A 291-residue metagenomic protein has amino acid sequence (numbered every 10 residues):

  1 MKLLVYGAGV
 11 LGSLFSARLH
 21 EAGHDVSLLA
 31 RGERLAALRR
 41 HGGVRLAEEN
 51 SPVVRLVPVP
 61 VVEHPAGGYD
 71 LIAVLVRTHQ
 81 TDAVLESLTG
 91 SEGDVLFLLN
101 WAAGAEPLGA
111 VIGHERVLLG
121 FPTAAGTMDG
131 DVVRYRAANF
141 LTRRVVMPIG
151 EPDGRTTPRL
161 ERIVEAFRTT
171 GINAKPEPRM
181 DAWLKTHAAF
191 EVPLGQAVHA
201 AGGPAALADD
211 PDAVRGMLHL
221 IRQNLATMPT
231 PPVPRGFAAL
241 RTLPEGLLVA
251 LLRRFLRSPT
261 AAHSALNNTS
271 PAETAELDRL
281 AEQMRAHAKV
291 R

Functional and structural regions predicted by a protein language model:
M1-S51: NAD(P)+-binding Rossmann beta1-loop-alpha1 motif at the extreme N-terminus of oxidoreductases
L3, D25-S27, V95, V117 (+1 more regions): Hydrophobic anchor at the start of a short beta-strand that flanks the dinucleotide cofactor-binding loop
P52-R136: Rossmann-like NAD(P)(H) cofactor-binding subdomain of soluble oxidoreductases
W101, E106-W183: Rossmann-fold dinucleotide-binding core
R162, A166, R215-T227, R279: A non-catalytic, amphipathic alpha-helix used as a structural packing/dimerization or gating element in enzyme scaffolds
D181-L225: Active-site-proximal catalytic alpha-helix in oxidoreductases
R222-R291: NAD(P)-dependent Rossmann-like dehydrogenase/reductase catalytic/cofactor-binding core
